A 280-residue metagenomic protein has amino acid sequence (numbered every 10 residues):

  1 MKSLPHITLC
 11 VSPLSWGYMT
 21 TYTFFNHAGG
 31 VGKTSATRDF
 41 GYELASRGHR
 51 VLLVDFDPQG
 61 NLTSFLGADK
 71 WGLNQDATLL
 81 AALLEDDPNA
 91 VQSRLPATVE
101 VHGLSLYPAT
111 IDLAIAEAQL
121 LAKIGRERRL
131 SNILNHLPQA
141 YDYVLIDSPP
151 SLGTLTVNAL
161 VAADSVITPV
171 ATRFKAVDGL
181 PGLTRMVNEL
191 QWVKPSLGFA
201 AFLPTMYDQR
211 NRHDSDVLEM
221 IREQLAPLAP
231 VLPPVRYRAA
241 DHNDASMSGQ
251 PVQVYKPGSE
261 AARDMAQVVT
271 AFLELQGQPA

Functional and structural regions predicted by a protein language model:
M1-A280: P-loop NTP-binding core
